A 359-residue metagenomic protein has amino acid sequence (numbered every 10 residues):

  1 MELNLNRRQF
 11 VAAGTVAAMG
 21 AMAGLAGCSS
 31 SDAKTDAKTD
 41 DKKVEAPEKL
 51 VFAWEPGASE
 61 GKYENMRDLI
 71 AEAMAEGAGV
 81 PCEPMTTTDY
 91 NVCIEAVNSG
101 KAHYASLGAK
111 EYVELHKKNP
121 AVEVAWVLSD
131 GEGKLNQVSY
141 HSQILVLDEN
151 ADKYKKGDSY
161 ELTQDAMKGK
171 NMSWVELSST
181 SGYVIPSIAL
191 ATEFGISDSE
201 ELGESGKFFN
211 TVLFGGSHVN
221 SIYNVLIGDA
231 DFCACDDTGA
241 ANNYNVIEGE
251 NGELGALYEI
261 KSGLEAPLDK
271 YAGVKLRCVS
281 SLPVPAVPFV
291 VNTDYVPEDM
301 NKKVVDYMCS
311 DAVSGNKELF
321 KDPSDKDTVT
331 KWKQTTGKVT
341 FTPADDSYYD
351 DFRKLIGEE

Functional and structural regions predicted by a protein language model:
E2-A17: N-terminal secretory signal peptides and thylakoid transit peptides that target proteins across membranes
L25-A37: Bacterial lipoprotein signal-peptidase II cleavage site
V44-L50, W54, A58-L69, A78 (+1 more regions): An extracytoplasmic/periplasmic, membrane-proximal ligand-sensing/linker region
P47-V113: Extracytoplasmic small-molecule ligand-binding "clamshell" domains of the periplasmic binding protein/Venus flytrap
W54-P56, T86-Y90, K101-V113, K117-P120 (+5 more regions): Beta->alpha turn/N-cap motifs
P56, H141-K155, P283-E298: A bilobed periplasmic-binding-protein/Venus flytrap-type ligand-binding module shared by bacterial periplasmic
L128-A189, E193-F194: A conserved helix-loop-strand patch within extracytoplasmic ligand-binding domains of the periplasmic binding
N171, G182-P297: Pocket-lining segment of extracytoplasmic ligand-binding domains
